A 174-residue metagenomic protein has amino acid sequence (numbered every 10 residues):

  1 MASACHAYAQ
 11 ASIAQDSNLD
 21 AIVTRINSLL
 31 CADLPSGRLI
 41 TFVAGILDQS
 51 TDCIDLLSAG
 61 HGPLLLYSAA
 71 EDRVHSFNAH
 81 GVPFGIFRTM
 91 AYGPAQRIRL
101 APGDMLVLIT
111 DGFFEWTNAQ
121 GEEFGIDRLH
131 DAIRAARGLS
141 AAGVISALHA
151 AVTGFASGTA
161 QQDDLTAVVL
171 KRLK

Functional and structural regions predicted by a protein language model:
A2, H6-K174: Conserved subregion of the PPM/PP2C metallophosphatase catalytic domain
